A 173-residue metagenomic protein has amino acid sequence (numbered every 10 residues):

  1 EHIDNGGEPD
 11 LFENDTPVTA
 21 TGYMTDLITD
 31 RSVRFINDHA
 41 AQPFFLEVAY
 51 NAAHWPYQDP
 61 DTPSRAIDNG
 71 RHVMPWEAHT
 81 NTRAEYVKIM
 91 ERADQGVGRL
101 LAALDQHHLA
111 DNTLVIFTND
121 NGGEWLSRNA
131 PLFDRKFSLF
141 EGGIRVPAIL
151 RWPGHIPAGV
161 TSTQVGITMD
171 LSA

Functional and structural regions predicted by a protein language model:
E1-S172: Active-site-proximal cap/lid insertion segments
